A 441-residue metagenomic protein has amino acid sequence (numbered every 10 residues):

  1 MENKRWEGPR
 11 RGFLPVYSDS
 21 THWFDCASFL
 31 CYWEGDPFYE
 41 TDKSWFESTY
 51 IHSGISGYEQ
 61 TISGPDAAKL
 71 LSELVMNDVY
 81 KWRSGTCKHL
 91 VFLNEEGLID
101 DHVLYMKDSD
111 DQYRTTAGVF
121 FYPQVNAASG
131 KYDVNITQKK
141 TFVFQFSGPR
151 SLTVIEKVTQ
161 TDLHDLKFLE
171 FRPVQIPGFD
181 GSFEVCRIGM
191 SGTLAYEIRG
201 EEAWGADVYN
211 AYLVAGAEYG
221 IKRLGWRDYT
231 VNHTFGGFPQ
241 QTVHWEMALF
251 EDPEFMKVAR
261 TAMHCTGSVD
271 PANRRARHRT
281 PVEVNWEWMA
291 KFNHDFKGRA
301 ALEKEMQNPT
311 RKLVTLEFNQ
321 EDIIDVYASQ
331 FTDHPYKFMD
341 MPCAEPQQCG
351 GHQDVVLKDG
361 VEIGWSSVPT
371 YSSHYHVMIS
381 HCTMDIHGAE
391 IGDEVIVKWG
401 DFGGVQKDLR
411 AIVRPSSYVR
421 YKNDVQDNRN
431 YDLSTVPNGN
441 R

Functional and structural regions predicted by a protein language model:
M1-W33, F38-K43, M106-D111, T116-R441: Conserved, structured C-terminal
E34-Y50, L74, D78-V79: Active-site-flanking structural segment that lines cofactor/substrate pockets
S48-S53, M190-S191: Short acidic (Asp/Glu) and glycine-rich catalytic loops that position anionic groups and cofactors
S53, E95-L98, Q347-Q348: A short catalytic or substrate-binding loop motif that flags glycine-/basic-rich loops and adjacent residues that bind
G54-I55, K139: N-terminal non-catalytic cap/leader segment that marks the start of a structured domain
I55-D66: Low-complexity, highly charged intrinsically disordered N-terminal segments that act as targeting/localization
P65-H102, R150-S182: Internal amphipathic helical hairpin motif
